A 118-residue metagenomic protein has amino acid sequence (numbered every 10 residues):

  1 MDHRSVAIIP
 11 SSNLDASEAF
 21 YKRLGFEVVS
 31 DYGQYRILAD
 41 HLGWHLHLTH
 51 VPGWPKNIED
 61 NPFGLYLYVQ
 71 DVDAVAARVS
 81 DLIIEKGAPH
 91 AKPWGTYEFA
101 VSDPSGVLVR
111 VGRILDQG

Functional and structural regions predicted by a protein language model:
M1-A16, F63-L65, G112-G118: N-terminal beta-strand motif that seeds the catalytic metal site of vicinal oxygen chelate
I8, E27-Q34, H90, D116-G118: Conserved catalytic-core motifs of GNAT/GCN5-like acyltransferases
I8, T49, P93, A100 (+1 more regions): Short beta->alpha transition motifs characteristic of CBS
S12-D15, L65-L108: Vicinal oxygen chelate
K22-V29, I83-I84: Conserved acetyl-CoA-binding loop of GNAT-fold acetyltransferases
E27-D60, L108-R113: Conserved short beta-strand elements that form part of the metal-binding/catalytic scaffold of enzyme active sites
